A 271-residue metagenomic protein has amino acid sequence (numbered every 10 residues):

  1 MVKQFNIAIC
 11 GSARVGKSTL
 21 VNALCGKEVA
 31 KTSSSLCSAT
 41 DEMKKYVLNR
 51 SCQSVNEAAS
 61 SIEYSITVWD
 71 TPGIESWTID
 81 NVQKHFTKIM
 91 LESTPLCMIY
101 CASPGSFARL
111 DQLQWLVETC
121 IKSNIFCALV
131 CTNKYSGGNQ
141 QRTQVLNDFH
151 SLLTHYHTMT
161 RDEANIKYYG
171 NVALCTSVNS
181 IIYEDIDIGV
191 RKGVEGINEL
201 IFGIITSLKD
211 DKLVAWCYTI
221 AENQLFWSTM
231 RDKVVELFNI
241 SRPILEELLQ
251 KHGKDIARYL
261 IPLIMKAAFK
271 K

Functional and structural regions predicted by a protein language model:
M1-P72: Conserved G1/Walker A P-loop phosphate-binding module
I7-I9, T67-T71, Y100-C101, V130-C131 (+1 more regions): Extended hydrophobic secondary-structure segments that form protein cores and membrane-embedded regions
L20, I99, L200: Residue-level signature of catalytic and energy-coupling elements of molecular machines, predominantly ATP/GTP-dependent
A59-E63, K84-G170: Conserved C-terminal guanine-recognition region of P-loop GTPase G domains, centered on the G4
P72-D80: Flexible beta-alpha connector loops of hexameric P-loop NTPases
Y135-K212: Canonical P-loop GTPase G-domain recognition
G196, I201-N239, L260: C-terminal accessory extensions appended to soluble enzyme cores
R231-K271: Membrane-inserting effector segments that mediate pore formation, membrane fusion, or transient membrane insertion
